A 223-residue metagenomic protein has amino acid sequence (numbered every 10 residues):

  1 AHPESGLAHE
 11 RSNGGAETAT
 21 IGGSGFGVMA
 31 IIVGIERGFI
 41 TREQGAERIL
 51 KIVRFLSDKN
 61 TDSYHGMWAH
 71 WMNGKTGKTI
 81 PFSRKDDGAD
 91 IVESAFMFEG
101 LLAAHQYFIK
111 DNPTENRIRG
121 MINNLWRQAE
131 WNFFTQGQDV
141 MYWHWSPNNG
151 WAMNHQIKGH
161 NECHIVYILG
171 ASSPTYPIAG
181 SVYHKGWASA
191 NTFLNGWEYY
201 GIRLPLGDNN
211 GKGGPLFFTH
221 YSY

Functional and structural regions predicted by a protein language model:
A1-A19, S63-M72, A171: Low-complexity, Ser/Thr/Pro/Gly-enriched N-terminal "stalk/linker" regions
P3-E10, F39-G45, H65, D111-I118: Surface-exposed patches in mature extracellular/periplasmic domains of secreted proteins
G14-T18, I35-T41, R84-G88, D208-K212: Second-shell loop/turn segments in exported
G22-F26: Hydrophobic alpha-helical transmembrane segments
V28, A46-S57, F98, R119-E130: Hydrophobic core segments within long, regular secondary-structure runs in both alpha- and beta-rich folds
V28-E36, E99-Q106, Y167-G170, Y223: Short glycine/serine- and small hydrophobic-enriched flexible loop segments
M29-K78: Post-signal peptide N-terminal segment of secreted/secretory-pathway proteins
D62-S94, Y107-Y223: Extended ligand-binding clefts on enzyme/binding-domain cores
